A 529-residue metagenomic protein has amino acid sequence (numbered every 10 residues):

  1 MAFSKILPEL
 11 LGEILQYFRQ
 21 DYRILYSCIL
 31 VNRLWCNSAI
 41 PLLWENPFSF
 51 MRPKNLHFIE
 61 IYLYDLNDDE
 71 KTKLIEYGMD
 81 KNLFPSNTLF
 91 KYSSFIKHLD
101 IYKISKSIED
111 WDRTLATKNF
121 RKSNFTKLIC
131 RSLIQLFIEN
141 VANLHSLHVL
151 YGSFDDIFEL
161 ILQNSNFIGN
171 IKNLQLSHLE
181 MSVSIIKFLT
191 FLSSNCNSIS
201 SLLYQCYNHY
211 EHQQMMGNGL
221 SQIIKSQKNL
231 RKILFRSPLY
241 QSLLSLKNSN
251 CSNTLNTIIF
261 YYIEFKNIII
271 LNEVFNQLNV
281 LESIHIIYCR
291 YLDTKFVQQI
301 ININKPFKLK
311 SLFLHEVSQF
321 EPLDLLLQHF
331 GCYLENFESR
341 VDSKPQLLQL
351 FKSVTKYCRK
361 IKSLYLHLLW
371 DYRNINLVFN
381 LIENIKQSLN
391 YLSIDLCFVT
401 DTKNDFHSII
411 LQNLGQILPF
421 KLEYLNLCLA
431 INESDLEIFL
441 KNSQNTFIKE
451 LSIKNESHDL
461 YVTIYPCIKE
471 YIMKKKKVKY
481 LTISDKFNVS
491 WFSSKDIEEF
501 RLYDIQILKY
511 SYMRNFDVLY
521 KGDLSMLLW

Functional and structural regions predicted by a protein language model:
M1-R231, Q241, K247, S252: N-terminal adaptor-interaction module of cullin-RING ubiquitin ligase components
A2-F3, L11, G78-T88, I108-L136 (+13 more regions): Leucine-rich repeat
Q16, Q20, N37, H98-I101 (+16 more regions): Ordered, helix-dominated protein-protein interaction surfaces in large eukaryotic regulatory proteins
R19, R23, I40, W44 (+17 more regions): Short amphipathic alpha-helices and their capping/turn residues within compact interaction modules
K91-H98, E139-S146, S165-N173, S194-S201 (+10 more regions): Leucine-rich repeat
D100-S105, K122-N124, H148-F154, Q175-S182 (+11 more regions): Concave beta-strand-loop units of leucine-rich repeat
T355-C358, S363, L368-W529: Leucine-rich solenoid repeat modules
